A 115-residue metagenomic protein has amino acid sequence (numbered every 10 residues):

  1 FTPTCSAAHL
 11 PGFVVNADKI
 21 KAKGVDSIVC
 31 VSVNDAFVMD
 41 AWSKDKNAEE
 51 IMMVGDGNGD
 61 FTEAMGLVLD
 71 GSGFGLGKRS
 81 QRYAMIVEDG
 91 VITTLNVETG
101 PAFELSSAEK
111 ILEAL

Functional and structural regions predicted by a protein language model:
F1-L115: Chalcogenol-based redox active-site neighborhoods
